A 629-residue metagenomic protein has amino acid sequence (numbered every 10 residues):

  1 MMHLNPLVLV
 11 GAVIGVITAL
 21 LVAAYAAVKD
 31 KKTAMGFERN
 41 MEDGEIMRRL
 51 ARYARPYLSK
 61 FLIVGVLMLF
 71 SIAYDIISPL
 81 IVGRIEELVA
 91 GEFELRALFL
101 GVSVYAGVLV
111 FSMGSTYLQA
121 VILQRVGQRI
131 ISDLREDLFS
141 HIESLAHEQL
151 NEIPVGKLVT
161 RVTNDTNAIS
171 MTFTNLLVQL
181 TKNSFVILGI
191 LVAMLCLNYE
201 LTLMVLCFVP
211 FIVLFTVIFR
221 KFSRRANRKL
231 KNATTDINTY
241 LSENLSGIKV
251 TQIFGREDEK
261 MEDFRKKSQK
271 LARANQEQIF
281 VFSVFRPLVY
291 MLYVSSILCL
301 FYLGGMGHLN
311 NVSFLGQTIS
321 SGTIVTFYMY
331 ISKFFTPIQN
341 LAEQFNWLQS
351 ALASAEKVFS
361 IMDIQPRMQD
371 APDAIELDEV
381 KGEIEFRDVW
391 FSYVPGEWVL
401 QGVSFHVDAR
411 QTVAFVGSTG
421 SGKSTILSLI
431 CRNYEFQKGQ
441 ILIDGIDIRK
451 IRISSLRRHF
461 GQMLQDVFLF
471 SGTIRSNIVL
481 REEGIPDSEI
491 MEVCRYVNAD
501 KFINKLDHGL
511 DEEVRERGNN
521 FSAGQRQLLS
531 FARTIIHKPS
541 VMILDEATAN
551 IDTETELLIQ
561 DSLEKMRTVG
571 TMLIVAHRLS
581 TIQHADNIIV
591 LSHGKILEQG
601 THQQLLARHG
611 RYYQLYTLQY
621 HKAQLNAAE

Functional and structural regions predicted by a protein language model:
M1-N40, F61-S115, I122, C196-E200 (+1 more regions): Transmembrane helix-loop-helix hairpins at lipid-water interfaces of multipass membrane proteins, especially the type-1
M2-G11, S59-L80, R84, G101 (+6 more regions): Alpha-helical segments in transporter systems
A54, Q119, L123-Q124, H141-I187 (+1 more regions): Juxtamembrane loop-to-helix connectors within ABC transporter transmembrane domains
I77-P79, G83, F111, L177-R220 (+2 more regions): A hydrophobic transmembrane-helix motif
N151-G156, K229-E277, D373-I375: Loop segments that connect adjacent transmembrane helices in multi-pass transporters
A233, R256, F280, V289 (+2 more regions): Cytosolic ends of transmembrane helices, especially the final helix of ABC transmembrane type-1 domains
D363, D370-A371, L377-E629: ABC-type nucleotide-binding domain
